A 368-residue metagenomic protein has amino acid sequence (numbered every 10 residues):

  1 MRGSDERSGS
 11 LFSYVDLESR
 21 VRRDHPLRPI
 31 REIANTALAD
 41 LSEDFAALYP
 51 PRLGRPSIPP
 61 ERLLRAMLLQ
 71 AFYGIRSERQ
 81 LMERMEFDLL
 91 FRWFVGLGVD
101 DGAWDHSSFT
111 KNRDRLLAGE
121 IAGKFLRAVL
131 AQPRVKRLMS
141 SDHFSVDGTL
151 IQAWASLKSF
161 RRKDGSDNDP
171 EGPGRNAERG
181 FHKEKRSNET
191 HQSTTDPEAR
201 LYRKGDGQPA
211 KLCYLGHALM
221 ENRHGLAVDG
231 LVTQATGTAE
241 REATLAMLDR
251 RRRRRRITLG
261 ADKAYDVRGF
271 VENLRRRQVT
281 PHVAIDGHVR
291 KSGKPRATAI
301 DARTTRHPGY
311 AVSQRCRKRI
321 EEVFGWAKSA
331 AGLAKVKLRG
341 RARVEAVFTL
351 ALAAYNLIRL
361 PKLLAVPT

Functional and structural regions predicted by a protein language model:
R2-L11, V15, L27-L138: Basic, low-complexity intrinsically disordered segments
S8-S13, E43-F45, H106-F109, S193-T195 (+5 more regions): Short acidic (Asp/Glu) and glycine-rich catalytic loops that position anionic groups and cofactors
R22, P26, G54-R62, S77 (+8 more regions): Secondary-structure capping and boundary motifs in well-ordered enzyme cores
R65-F72, T349-R359: Short, hydrophobic/amphipathic alpha-helical patches that form generic packing surfaces within helical domains
E86, V95-R277, Y355: Polybasic low-complexity intrinsically disordered regions
S145, H217-L219, A227-L231, T258-G260 (+6 more regions): Structured core elements
G165-D169, N176-H182, K263-A346: Helix-centered, glycine/charged polyanion-binding patches within enzymatic domains that contact phosphate-containing
A330, A334, R359-T368: A short, flexible helix-boundary coil/loop motif
